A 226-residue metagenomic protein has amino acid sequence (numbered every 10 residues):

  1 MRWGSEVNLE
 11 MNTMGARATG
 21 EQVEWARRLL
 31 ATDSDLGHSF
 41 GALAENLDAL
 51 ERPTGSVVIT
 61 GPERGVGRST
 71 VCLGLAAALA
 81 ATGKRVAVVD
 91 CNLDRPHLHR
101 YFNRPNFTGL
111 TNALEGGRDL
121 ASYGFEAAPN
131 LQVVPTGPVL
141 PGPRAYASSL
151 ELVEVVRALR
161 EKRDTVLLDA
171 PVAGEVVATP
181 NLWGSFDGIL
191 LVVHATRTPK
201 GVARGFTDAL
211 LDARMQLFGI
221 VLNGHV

Functional and structural regions predicted by a protein language model:
M1-L47, P53-T54, Y146, G201-V226: C-terminal lobe/tail of nucleotide-utilizing enzymes
A16-R52, T60-V66, A81, R85-E161 (+1 more regions): P-loop/Walker-type NTP enzyme "switch/lid" segment
V57: Conserved beta-strand position immediately N-terminal to the Walker
V71: Hydrophobic positions on the alpha1 helix immediately C-terminal to the Walker A/P-loop
G74-L75: Short amphipathic alpha-helix
A78: Rossmann-fold NAD(P)-dependent oxidoreductase module
R144-V226: Conserved catalytic-core segment of NTP-binding enzymes
